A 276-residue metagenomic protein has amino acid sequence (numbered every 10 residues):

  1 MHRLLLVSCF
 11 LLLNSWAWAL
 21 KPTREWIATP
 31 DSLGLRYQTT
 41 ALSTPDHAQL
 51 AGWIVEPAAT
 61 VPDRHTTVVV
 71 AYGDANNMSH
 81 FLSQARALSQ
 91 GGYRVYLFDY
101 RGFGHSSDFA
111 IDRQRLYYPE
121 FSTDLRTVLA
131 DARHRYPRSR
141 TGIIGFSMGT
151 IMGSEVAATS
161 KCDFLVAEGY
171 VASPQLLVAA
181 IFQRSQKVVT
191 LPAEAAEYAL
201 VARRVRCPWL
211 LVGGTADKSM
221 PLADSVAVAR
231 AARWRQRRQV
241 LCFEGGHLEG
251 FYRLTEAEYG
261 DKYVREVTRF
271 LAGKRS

Functional and structural regions predicted by a protein language model:
L13-S43, A48-A58: An N-terminal hydrophobic leader/cap segment in hydrolases
D74-A87, Y100, A223: The serine-hydrolase catalytic nucleophile loop
Q84, C207, P221-A231: Short alpha-helix in the alpha/beta-hydrolase fold that links the catalytic acid
L88-D108: Conserved alpha/beta-hydrolase
Q114-R135: Alpha/beta-hydrolase active-site loop
I151-A195, V201: Hydrolase active-site cap/lid region
V205, L211-G213, D217: Short beta-strand/loop motif that positions the catalytic acidic residue of the alpha/beta-hydrolase fold
Q236-S276: C-terminal catalytic histidine-bearing segment of alpha/beta-hydrolase fold enzymes
